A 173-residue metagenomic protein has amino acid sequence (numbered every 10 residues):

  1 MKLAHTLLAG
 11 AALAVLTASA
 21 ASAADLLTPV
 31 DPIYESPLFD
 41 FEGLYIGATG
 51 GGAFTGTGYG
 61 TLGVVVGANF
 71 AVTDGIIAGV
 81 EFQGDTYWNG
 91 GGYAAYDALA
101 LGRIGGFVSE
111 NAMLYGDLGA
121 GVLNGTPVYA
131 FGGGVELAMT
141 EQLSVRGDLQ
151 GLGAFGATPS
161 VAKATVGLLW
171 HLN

Functional and structural regions predicted by a protein language model:
K2-L3, A11: Amphipathic repeat-derived elements
L3-H5, A20-N173: Gram-negative outer-membrane beta-barrel domains
A9-L16: Bacterial N-terminal signal peptides
